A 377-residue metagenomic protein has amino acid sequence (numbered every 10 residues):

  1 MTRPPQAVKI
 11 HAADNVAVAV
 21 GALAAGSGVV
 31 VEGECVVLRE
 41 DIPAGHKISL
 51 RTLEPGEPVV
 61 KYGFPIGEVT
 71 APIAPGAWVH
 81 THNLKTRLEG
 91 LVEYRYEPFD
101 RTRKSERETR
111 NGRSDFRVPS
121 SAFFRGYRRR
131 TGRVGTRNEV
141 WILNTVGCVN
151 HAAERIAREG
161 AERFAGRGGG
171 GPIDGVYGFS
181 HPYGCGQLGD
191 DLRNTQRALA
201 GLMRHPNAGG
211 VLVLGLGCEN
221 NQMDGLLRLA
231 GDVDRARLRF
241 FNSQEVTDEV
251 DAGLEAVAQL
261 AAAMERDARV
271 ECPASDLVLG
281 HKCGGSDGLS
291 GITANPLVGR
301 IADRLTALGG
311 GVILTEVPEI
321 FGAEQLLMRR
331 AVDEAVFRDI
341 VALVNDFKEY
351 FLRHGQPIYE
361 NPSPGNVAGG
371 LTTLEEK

Functional and structural regions predicted by a protein language model:
T2-K104, R113-K377: Metallocofactor- and cofactor-centric catalytic cores in central/energy metabolism, strongly enriched
E106-E108: Intrinsically disordered, glycine-rich low-complexity segments
